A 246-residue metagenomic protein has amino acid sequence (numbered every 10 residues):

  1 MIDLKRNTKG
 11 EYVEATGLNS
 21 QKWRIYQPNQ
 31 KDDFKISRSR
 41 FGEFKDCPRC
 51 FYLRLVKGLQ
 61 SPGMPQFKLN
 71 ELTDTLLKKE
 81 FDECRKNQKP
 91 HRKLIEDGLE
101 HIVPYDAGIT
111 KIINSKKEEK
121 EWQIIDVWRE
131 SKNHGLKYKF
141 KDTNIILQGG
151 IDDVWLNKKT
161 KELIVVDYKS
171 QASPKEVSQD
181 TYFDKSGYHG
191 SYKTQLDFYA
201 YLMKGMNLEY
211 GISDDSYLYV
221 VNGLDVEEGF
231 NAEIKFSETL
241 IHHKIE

Functional and structural regions predicted by a protein language model:
M1-E162: Metal-dependent nuclease catalytic cores that hydrolyze phosphodiester bonds in DNA/RNA, characterized by
I2-S20, Q27-N29, K35-I36, A200-E246: Metal-dependent nuclease catalytic regions and adjoining charged, substrate-binding loops involved in nucleic-acid end
E43, Y52, W155, I164-Y168 (+1 more regions): A structural signal for short, well-ordered beta-strand segments and their strand-loop junctions that often border
C47, L147-F183, Y199: Conserved catalytic cores of phosphodiester-cleaving nucleases, focusing on short active-site segments
Y52-L53, Q60-P62, A172-V177, D225-E228: Short catalytic/ligand-binding loop motif for oxyanion handling, primarily in non-cytosolic enzymes, centered on
K57, K86, S170-S173, Y201-L208: Hydrophobic/aromatic-lined pockets within catalytic cores
Q66-N70, E176-G190, I234-L240: Short histidine-centered catalytic/ligand-binding loop motif
K185-E209: Acidic, metal/cofactor-coordinating or nucleic-acid-engaging core segments within structured domains
